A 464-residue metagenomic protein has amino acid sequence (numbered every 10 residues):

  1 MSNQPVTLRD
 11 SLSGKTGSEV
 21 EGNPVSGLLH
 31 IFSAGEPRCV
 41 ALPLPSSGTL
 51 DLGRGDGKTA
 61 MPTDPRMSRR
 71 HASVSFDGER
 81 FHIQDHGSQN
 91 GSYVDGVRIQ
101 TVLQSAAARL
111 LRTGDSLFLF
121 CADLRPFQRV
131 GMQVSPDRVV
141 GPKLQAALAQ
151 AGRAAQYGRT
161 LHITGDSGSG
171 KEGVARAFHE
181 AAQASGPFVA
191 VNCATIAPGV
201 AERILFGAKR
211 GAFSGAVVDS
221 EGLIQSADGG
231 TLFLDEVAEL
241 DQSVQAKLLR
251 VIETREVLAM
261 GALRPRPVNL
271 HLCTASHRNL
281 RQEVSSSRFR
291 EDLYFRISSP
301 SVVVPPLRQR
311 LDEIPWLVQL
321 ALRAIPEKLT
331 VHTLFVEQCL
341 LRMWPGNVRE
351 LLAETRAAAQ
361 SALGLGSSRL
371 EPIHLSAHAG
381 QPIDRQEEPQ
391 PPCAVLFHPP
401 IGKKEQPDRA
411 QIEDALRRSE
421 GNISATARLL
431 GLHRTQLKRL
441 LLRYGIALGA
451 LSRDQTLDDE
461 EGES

Functional and structural regions predicted by a protein language model:
M1-E19, F32, E79, R176 (+2 more regions): Bacterial C-terminal helix-turn-helix
M1-R9, K15-T16, G22-P24, P45-S46 (+4 more regions): C-terminal boundary/linker segments immediately following FHA domains
S2, L12-R66, I401: N-terminal beta-hairpin/loop module of FHA
R125-A149, G199, R342, H398-K404: Dynamic helix-loop-helix/coil hinge segments at AAA+ ATPase domain boundaries and subdomain interfaces
A147, S169, V191, L205 (+12 more regions): Conserved RecA-like P-loop NTPase ATPase core
Q150-G215, Q225-D241, P306-L311, R369 (+1 more regions): Conserved post-Walker A coupling segment in P-loop NTPases
D166, V174, H179-G186, G261-H271 (+2 more regions): Nucleotide-binding/hydrolysis machinery
P198-F206, I224-R255, L270-T274, L280-D292 (+1 more regions): Conserved AAA+/SF3 P-loop NTPase catalytic/coupling segment centered on the Walker-B
